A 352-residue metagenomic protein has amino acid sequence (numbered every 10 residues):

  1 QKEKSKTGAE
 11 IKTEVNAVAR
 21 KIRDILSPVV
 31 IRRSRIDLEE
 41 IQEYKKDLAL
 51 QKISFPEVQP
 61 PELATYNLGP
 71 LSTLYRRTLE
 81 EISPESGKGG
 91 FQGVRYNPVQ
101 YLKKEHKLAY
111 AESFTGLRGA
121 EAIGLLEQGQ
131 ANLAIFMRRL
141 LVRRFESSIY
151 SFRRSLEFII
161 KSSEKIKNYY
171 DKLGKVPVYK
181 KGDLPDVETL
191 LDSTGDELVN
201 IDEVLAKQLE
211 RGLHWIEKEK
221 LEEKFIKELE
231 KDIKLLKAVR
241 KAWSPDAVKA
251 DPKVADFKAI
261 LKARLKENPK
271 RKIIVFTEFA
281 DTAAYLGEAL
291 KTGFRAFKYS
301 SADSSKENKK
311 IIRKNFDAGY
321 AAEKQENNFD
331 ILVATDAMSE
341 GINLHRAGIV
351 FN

Functional and structural regions predicted by a protein language model:
Q1-L191: Inter-lobe coupling linker of SF2 helicases/translocases
I22, D246-F257, S305-I312: Phosphate/oxyanion-binding active-site loops and adjacent basic polyanion-contact surfaces
K231-A259, K324-Q325: Glycine-rich phosphate-binding "P-loop"
V248-E278: Conserved interdomain hinge at the start of the Helicase C-terminal
K270-R271, T292-R295, N327-F329, H345-I349: Short glycine-/polar-rich loops that comprise or flank the Walker A/P-loop and associated switch/sensor motifs
E278-S300: Conserved helicase motor "Helicase C" RecA-like lobe of SF1/SF2 P-loop NTPases
A283-A284, V333-G348: SF2 helicase motor core recognition
S300-T335: Conserved helicase ATPase core of P-loop NTP-dependent helicases/translocases
